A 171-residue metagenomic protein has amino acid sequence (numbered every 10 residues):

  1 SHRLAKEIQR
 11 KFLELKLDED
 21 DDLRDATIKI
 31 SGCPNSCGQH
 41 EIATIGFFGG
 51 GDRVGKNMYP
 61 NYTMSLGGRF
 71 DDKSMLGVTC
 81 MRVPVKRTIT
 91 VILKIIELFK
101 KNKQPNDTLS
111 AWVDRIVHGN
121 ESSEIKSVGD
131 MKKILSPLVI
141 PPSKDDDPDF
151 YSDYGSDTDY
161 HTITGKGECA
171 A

Functional and structural regions predicted by a protein language model:
S1-A171: Peripheral terminal and linker regions in Fe-S/redox and tRNA-modifying enzymes
